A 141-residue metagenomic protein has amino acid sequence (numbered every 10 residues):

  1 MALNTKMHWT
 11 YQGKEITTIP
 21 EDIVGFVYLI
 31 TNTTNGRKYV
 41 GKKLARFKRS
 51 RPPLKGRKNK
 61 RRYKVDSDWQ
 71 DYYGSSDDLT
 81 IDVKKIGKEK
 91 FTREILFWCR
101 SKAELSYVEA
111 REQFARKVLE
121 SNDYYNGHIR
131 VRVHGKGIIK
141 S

Functional and structural regions predicted by a protein language model:
A2-S141: Structure-specific nucleic-acid interaction/processing domains
